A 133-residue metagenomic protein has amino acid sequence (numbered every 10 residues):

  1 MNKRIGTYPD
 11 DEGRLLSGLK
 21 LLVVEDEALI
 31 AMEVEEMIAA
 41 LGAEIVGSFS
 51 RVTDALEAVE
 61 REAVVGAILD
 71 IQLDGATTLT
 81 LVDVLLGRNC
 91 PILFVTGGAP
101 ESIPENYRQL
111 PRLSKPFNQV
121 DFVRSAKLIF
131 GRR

Functional and structural regions predicted by a protein language model:
M1-K20, P104, N118-R133: Non-catalytic signal-transmission and effector/linker regions of two-component phosphorelay proteins
E25: Conserved acidic carboxylate
A28-G47: Two-component/phosphorelay signaling modules centered on CheY-like receiver
S48-G66: Acidic, metal-coordinating helix/loop segments flanking the phosphotransfer/catalytic sites of two-component signaling
D70: Active-site residues of response regulator receiver
T77-T80: Acidic catalytic/metal-coordinating carboxylates
V95-T96: Hydrophobic/aromatic residues positioned on beta-strands within the core alpha/beta folds
K115: A Lys-centered signature of the CheY-like receiver
